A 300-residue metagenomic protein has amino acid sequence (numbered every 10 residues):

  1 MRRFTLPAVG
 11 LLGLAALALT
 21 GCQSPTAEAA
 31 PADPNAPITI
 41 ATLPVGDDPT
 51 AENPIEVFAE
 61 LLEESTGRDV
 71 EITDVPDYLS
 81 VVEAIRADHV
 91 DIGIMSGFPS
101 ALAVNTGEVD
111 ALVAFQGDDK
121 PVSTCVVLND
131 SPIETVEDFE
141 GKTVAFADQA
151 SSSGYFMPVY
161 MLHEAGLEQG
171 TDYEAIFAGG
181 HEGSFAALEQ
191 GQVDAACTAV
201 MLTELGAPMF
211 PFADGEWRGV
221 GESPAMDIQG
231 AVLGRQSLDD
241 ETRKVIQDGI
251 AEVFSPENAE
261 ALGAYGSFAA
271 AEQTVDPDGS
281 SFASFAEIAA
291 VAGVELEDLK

Functional and structural regions predicted by a protein language model:
A16-G21: C-terminal motif of bacterial Sec signal peptides marking the signal peptidase cleavage site
Q23-T26: Bacterial signal peptide processing site
P31, L128-A147: Flexible hinge/capping segments at coil-to-helix
P31-G97: Extracytoplasmic small-molecule ligand-binding "clamshell" domains of the periplasmic binding protein/Venus flytrap
D33-A41, G46-V57, I228, G234-K300: An extracytoplasmic/periplasmic, membrane-proximal ligand-sensing/linker region
E64-T73, H89, A165-A178, D214-E216 (+1 more regions): A local structural motif
L79-G93, T106, E137, H181-M201: Short helices/loops that flank or line small-molecule/ion binding pockets
S131, T143-E241: Pocket-lining segment of extracytoplasmic ligand-binding domains
